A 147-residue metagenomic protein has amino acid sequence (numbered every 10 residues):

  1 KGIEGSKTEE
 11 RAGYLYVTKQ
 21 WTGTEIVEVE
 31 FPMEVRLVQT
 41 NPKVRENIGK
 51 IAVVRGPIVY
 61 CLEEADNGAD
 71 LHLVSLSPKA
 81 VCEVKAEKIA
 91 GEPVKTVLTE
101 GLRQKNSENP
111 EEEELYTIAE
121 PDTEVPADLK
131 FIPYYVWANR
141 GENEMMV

Functional and structural regions predicted by a protein language model:
E4-S6, E10, K19-T22, I26-V147: C-terminal beta-rich recognition modules with glycine/proline-rich loops and embedded aromatic residues
Y14-Y16: Short, surface-exposed beta-strand/beta-hairpin micro-motifs centered on an aromatic residue
